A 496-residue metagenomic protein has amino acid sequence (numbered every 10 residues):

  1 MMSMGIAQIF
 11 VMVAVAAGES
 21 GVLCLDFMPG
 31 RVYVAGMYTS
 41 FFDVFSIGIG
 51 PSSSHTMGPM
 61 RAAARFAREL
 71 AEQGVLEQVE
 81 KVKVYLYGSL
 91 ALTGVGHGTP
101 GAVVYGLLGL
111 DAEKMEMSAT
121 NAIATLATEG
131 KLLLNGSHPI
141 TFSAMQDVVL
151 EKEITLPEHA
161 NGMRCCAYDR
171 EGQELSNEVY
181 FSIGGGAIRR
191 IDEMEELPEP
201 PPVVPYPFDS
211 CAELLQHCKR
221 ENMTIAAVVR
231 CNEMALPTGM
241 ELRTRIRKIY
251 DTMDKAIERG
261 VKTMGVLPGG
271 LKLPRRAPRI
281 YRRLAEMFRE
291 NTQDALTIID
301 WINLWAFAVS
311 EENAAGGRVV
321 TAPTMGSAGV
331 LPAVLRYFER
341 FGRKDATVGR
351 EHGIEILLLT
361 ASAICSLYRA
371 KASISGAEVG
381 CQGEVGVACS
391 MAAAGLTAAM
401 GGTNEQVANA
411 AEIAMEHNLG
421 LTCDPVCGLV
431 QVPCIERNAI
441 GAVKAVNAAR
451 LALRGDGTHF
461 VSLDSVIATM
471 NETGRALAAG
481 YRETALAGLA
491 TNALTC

Functional and structural regions predicted by a protein language model:
M12, D26, V32-Y33: Short, positively charged and aromatic/hydrophobic N-terminal segments
V44-G48, I302-S310, L357-C365, A410-A414 (+3 more regions): Short alpha-helical scaffolding segments that buttress acidic/His motifs in well-ordered protein cores
F45-A63, A315-V334, C381-C389: Conserved phosphate/anionic-ligand binding catalytic regions in large, soluble enzymes, centered on
S54-E72, P332-A346, A393-G401: Alpha-helical support elements that line or immediately flank enzyme active sites and cofactor-binding pockets
A112-N291: C-terminal regulatory domains involved in ligand/effector binding and gene-expression control
G239-G380, G488-C496: Accessory "access/gating" subregions that flank catalytic or transport cores
V348-G349, T360, S366-A439, L451-F460: Hydrophobic alpha-helical bundle architecture
F460-C496: Extended hydrophobic packing segments that form well-structured cores
